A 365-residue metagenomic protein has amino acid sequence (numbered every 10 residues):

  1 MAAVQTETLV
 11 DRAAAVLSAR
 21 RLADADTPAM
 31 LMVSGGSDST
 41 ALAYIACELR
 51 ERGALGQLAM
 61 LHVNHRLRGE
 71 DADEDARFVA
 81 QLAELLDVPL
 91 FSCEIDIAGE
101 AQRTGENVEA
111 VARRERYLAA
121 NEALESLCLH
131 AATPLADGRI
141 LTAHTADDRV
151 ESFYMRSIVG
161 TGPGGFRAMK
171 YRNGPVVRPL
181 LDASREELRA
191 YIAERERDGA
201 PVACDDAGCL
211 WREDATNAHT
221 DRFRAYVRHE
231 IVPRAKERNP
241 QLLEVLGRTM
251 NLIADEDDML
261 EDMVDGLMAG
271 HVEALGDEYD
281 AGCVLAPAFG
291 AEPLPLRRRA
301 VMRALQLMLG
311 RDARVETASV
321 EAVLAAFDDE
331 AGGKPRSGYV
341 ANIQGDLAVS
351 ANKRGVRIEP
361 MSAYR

Functional and structural regions predicted by a protein language model:
A2-H229: Core alpha/beta nucleotide-donor-binding catalytic domains of modification enzymes
T8-D38, A59-H65, I95-I97, Y171 (+1 more regions): AMP-forming adenylation/ATP pyrophosphatase catalytic core
A43, Y117, R197, K236 (+3 more regions): Residue-level marker of positions within ordered structural domains that often coincide with functionally constrained
D73, Q102, A225, P240-L243 (+2 more regions): Non-catalytic, surface-exposed connector residues within folded enzymatic/regulatory domains
Y191, V227-I231, R297-L305: PAPS/PAP-binding and catalytic site of the sulfotransferase fold
E196-N251, D255-D258, V272, P335 (+4 more regions): Mid-to-C-terminal catalytic subdomains of enzymes that bind/position adenosyl phosphate moieties or nucleic-acid
